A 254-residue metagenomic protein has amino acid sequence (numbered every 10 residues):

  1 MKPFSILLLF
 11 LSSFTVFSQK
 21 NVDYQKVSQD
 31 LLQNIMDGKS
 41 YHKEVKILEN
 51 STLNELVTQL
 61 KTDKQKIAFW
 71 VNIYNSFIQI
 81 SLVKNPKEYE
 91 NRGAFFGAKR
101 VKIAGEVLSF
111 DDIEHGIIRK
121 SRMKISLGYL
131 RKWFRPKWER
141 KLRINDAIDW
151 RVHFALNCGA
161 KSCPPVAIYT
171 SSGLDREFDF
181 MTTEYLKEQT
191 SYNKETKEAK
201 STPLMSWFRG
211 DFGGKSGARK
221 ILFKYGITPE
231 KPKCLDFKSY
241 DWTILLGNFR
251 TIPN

Functional and structural regions predicted by a protein language model:
P3-F14: Sec-dependent N-terminal signal peptides
S12-V22: Bacterial Sec-dependent signal peptides at the C-terminal "C-region" and cleavage site
K20-N254: Interaction/scaffold regions that mediate signaling and macromolecular assembly across diverse proteins
